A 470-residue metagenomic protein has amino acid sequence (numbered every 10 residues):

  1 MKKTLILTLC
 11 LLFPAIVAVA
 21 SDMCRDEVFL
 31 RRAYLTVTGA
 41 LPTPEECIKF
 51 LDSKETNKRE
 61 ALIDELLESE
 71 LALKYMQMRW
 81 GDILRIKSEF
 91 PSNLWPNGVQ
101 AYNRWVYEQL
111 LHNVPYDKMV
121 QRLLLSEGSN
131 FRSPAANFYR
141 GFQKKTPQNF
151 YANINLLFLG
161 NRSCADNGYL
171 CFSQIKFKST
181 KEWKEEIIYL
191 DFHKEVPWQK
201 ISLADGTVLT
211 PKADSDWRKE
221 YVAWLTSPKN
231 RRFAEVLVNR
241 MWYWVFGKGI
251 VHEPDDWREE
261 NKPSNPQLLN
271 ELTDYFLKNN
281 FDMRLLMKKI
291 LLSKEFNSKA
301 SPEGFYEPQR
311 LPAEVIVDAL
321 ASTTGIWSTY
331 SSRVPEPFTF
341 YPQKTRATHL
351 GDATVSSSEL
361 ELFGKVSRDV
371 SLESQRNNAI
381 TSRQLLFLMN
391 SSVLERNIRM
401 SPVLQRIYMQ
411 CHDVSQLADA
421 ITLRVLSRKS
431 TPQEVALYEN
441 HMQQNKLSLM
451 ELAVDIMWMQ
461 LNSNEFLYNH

Functional and structural regions predicted by a protein language model:
T4-P14: Sec-dependent N-terminal signal peptides
I16-A20: Sec/Tat signal peptide C-region and signal peptidase I cleavage site
S21-T207, K219, R232-T273, M283 (+3 more regions): Short, structured secondary-structure elements that scaffold catalytic or ligand/cofactor-binding regions
P211-S215: Extracellular beta-rich ligand/substrate-recognition surface
S427: Conserved micro-motifs of the catalytic ATP-binding
